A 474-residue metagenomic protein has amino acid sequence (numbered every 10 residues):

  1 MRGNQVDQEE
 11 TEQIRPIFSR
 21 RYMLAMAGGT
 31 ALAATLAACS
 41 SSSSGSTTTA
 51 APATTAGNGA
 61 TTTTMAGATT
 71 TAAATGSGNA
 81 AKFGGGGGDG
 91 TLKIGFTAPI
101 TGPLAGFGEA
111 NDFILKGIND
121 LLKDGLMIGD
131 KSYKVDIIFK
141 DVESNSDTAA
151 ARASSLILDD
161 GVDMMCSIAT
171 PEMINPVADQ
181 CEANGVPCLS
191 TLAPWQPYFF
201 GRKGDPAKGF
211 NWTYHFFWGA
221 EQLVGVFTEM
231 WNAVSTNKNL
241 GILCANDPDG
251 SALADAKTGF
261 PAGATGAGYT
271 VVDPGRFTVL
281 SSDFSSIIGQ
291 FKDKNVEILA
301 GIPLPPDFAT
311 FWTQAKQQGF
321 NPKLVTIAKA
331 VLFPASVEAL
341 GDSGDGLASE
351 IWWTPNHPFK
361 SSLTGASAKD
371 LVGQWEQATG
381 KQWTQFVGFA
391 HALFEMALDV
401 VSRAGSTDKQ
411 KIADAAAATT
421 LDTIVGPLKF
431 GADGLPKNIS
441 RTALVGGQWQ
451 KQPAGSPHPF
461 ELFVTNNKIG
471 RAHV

Functional and structural regions predicted by a protein language model:
M1-F18, A25-A38: N-terminal secretory signal peptides
C39-T48: Bacterial lipoprotein signal-peptidase II cleavage site
A72-F96, I128-K134, N232-K238: Immediate post-signal peptide segment of exported/extracytoplasmic ligand-binding proteins
G76-I118, K140-S146, A169-T170, L243-A254 (+3 more regions): Extracytoplasmic "Venus flytrap"
N79-A80, G106-F113, G125-K203, F216 (+3 more regions): Beta-alpha junction/loop-to-helix N-cap segments that form part of ligand/metal-binding clefts
V162-G275, K323-S349: Extracytoplasmic ligand/sensor domains, especially the bilobed periplasmic-binding protein
W195, A315-H391, E461, T465-G470: Extracellular/periplasmic periplasmic-binding protein-like sensory domains
D345, T419-H473: Solvent-exposed, acidic/polar segments of extracytosolic/periplasmic ligand-binding ectodomains
